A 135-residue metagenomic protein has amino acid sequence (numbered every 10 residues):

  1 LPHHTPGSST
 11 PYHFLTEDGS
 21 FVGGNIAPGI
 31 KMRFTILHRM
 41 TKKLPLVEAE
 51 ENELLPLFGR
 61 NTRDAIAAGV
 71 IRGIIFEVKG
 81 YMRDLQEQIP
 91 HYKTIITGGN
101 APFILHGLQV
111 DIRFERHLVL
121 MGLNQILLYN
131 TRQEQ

Functional and structural regions predicted by a protein language model:
L1-T41, R72-Y81: Phosphate-binding/catalytic loop of phosphoryl-transfer enzymes
F34-Q135: ATP-binding/phosphotransfer module of carbohydrate and carboxylate kinases, centering on a glycine-rich
